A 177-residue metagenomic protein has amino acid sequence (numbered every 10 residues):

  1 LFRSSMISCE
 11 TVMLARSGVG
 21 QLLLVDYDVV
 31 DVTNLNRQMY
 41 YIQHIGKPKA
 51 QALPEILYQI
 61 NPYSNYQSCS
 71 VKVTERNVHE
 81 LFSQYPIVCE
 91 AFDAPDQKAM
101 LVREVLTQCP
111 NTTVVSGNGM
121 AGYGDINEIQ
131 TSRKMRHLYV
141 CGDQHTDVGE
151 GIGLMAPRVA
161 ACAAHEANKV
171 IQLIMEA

Functional and structural regions predicted by a protein language model:
F2-A177: Adenine nucleotide-associated cytosolic modules
